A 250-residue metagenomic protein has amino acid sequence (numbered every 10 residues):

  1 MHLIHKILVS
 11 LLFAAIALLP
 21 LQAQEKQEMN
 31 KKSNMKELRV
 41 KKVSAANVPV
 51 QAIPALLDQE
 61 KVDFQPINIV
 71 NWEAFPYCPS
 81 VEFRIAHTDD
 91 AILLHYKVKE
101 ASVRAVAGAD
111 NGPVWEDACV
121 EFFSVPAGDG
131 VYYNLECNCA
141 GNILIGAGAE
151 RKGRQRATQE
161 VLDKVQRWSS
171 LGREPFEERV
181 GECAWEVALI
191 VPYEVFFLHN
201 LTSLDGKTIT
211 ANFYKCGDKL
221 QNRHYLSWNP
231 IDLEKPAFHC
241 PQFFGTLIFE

Functional and structural regions predicted by a protein language model:
M1-K6: Positively charged n-region of N-terminal signal peptides that target proteins for export
V9-A17: Bacterial N-terminal signal peptides
L21-Q22: Sec/Tat signal peptide C-region and signal peptidase I cleavage site
E25-E250: Structural preference for beta-rich elements and adjacent junctions enriched in aromatics
